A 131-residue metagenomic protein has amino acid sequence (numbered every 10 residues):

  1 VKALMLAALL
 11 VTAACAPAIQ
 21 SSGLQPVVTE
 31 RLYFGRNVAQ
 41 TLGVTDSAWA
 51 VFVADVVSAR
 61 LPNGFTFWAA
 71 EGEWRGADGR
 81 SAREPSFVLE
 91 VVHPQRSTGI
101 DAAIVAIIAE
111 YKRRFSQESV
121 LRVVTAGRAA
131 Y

Functional and structural regions predicted by a protein language model:
V1-A7: Sec-dependent signal peptide recognition, specifically the positively charged N-region followed immediately by
V11-A14: C-terminal motif of bacterial Sec signal peptides marking the signal peptidase cleavage site
A16-A18: Bacterial signal peptide processing site
Q25-D46: Terminal, regulation- and interaction-focused segments at domain boundaries
G43-V51, T98-A102: Soluble non-cytosolic domains of exported or imported proteins
R60-V88: Short, intrinsically disordered low-complexity segments
S81-Y131: Helix-rich interaction surfaces within compact, conserved domain-sized segments that mediate assembly or partner
